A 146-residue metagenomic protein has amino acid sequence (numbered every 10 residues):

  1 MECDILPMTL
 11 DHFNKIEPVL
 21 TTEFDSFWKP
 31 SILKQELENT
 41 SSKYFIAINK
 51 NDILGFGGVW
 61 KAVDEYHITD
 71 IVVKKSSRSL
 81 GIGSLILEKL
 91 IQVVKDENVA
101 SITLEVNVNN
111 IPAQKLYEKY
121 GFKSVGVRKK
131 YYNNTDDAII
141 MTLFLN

Functional and structural regions predicted by a protein language model:
E2-I5: Extreme N-terminal starter segment of soluble prokaryotic enzymes
P7-S76, L87-K89, V93, E97 (+1 more regions): Acetyl-CoA-dependent GNAT
Q35, N109, Y132: Positions that flank functional sites
N39, A113, D136-D137: Short Asp/Glu-rich motifs
S42-K43, S101, N107, A138-F144: Conserved catalytic core of the tyrosine transesterase superfamily
D70-E88, E97, S101, N107-K115 (+2 more regions): Conserved glycine-rich acetyl-CoA-binding loop
E105, E118, K123-I139: Conserved catalytic-core motifs of GNAT/GCN5-like acyltransferases
